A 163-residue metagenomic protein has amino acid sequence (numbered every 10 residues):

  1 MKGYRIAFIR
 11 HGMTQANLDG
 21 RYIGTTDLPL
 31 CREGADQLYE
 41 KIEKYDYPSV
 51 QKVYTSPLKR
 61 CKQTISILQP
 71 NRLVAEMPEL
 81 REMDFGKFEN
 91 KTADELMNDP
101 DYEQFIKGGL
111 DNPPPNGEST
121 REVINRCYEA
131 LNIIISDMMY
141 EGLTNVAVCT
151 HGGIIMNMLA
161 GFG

Functional and structural regions predicted by a protein language model:
M1-R5, M83-D94, S136, Y140-T144 (+1 more regions): Acidic, low-complexity terminal tails and accessory targeting/binding regions of phosphate-metabolizing enzymes
Y4, I9-R72: Active-site-proximal alpha-helix that buttresses catalytic centers in soluble enzyme cores
I9, M77, C149: Generic enzyme active-site microenvironment
Q15, K62, P70-N71, Y128-G163: Active-site-adjacent alpha-helix immediately C-terminal to a catalytic or transition-state-stabilizing loop
N17-L18, G86, F105, N157-G161: Residues that scaffold the ATP/ADP-binding catalytic core of kinase and kinase-like folds
R32-Y47, Q51, Q63-S66, D94 (+3 more regions): Replace "anionic and nucleotidyl ligands
T55-S56, N125, C149-T150: Short beta-strand scaffold positions
L68-Y128: Phosphate-handling substructures
